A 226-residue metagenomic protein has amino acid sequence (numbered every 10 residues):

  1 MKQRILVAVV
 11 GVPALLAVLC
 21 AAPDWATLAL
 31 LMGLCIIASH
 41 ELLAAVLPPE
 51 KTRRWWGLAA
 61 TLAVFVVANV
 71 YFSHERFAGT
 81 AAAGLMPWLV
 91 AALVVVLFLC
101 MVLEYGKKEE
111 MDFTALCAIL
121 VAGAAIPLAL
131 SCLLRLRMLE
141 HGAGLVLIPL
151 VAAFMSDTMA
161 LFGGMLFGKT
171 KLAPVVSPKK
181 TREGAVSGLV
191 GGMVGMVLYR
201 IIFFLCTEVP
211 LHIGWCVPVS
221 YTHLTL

Functional and structural regions predicted by a protein language model:
M1-P218: Membrane-embedded alpha-helical bundles of polytopic integral membrane proteins
T222-L226: Conserved small/polar residues in nucleotide/adenosyl-binding loops
